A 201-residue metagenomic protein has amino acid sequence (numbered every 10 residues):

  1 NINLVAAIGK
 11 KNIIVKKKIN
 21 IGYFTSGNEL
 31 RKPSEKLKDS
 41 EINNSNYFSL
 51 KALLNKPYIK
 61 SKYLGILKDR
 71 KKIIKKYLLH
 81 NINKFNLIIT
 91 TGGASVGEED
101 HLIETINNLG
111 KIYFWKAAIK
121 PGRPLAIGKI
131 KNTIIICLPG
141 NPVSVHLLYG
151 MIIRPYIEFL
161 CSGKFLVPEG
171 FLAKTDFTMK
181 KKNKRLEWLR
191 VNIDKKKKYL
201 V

Functional and structural regions predicted by a protein language model:
N1-K68: Short, glycine/charged-enriched hinge/interface segments at domain edges or termini
I8-K11, L53, P57, N81-I88 (+3 more regions): Change "in soluble alpha/beta enzymes" to "in soluble alpha/beta proteins
G9-V15, N20, L78-L79, W115 (+2 more regions): A generic local secondary-structure boundary/capping motif
Y23-S26, T90-T91, A118, L138-P139: Short beta-strand segments
N28-E29, G93-V96, G140-P142: Short glycine-rich anion-binding loops that position phosphate/pyrophosphate groups of nucleotides and phosphorylated
I42-Y47, L67-I73, K116-P124: A general structural motif
F48-N108: N-terminal small/polar loop signature for handling phosphorylated ligands or for N-terminal nucleophile
N108-V201: Flexible glycine/proline-rich
